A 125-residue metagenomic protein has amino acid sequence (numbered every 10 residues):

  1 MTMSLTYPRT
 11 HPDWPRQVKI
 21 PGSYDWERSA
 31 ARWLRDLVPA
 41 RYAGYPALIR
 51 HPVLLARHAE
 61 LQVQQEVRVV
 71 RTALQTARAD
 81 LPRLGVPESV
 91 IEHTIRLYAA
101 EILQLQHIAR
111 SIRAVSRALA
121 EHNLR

Functional and structural regions predicted by a protein language model:
T2, P21-R125: Eukaryotic low-complexity, intrinsically disordered regulatory segments enriched in serine, proline and acidic residues
Y7-I20: Short acidic, low-complexity intrinsically disordered linear motifs used for protein-protein interactions
